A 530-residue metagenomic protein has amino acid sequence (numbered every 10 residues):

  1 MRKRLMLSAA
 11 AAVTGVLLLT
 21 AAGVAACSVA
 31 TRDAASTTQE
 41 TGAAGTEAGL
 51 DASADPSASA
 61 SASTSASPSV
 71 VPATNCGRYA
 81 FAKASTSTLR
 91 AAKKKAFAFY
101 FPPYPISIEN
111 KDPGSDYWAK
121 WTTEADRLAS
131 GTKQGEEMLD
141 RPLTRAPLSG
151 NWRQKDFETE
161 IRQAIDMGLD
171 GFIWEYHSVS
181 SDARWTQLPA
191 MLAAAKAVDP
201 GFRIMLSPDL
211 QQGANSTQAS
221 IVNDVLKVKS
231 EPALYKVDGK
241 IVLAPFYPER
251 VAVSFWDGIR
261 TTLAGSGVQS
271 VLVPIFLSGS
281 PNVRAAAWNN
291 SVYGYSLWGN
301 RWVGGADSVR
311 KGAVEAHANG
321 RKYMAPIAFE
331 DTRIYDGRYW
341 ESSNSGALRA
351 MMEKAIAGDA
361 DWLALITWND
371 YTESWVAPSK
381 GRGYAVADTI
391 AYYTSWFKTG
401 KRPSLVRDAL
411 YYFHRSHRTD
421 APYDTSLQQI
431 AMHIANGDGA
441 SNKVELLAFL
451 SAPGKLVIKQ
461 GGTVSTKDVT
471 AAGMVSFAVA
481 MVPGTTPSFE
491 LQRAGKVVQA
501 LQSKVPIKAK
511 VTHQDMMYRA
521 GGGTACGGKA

Functional and structural regions predicted by a protein language model:
M1, V16-L19, R32, S69 (+1 more regions): Compositionally biased, intrinsically disordered low-complexity segments
M1-V13: N-terminal export and membrane-targeting signals
K3-L5, D33, E40, L128: Positively charged, low-complexity intrinsically disordered regions
L5-L7, L18-L19, L50: Leucine-biased recognition of intrinsically disordered, low-complexity hydrophobic segments
A10-G23: Bacterial N-terminal signal peptides
A22-S69: Ser/Thr-rich, Pro/Gly/Ala-heavy low-complexity intrinsically disordered linkers and tails of secreted extracellular
S67-V444, A452-M474, V479-A530: Glycan-processing catalytic domains of CAZymes
A448: Extra-cytoplasmic beta-strand recognition segments
